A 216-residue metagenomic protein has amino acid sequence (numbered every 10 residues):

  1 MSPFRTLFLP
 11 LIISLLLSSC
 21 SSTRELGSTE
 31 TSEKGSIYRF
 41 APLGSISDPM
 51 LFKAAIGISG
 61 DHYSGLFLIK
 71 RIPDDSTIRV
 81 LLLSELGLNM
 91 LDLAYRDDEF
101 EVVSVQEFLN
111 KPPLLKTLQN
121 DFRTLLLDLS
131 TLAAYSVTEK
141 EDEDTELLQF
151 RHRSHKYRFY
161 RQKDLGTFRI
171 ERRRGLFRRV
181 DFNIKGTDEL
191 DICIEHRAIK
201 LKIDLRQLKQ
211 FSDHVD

Functional and structural regions predicted by a protein language model:
M1-F8: Bacterial N-terminal signal peptides that target proteins for export
L16-S19: C-terminal motif of bacterial Sec signal peptides marking the signal peptidase cleavage site
S21-R24, T29, A55, L88 (+3 more regions): Mature, soluble, non-transmembrane domains
G27-F40: N-terminal, Lys/Arg-enriched amphipathic/low-complexity engagement segments that precede the first folded domain
P42-G60: A short, Trp-centered hydrophobic/proline-enriched beta-strand micro-motif
I46, I72-D74, G186: Solvent-exposed loop and beta-edge segments used for protein-protein assembly and interaction
A54-L88, Y95, E99: N-terminal beta-strand/beta-hairpin edge segment
